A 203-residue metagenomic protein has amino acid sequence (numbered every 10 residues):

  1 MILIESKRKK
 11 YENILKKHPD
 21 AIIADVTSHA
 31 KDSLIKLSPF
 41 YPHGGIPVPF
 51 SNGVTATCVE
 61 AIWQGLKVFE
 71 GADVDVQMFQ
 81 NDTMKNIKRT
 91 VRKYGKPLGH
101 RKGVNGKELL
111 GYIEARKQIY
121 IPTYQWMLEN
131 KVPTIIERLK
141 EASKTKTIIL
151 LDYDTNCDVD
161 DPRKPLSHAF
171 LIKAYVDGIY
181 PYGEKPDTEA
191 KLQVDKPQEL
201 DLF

Functional and structural regions predicted by a protein language model:
M1-F203: Charged, low-complexity intrinsically disordered segments
